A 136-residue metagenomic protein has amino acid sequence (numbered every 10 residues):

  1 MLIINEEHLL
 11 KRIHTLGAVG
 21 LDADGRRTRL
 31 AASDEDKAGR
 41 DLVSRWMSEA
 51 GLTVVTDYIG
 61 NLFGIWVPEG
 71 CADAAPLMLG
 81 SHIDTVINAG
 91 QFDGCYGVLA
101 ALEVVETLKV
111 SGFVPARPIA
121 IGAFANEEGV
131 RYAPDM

Functional and structural regions predicted by a protein language model:
L2-S33: N-terminal capping segment at the start of a domain
N5-R12, E35, G39-V43, A75 (+3 more regions): General structural feature for long, well-ordered alpha-helical segments within catalytic domains of soluble enzymes
L9, P68-E69, I83, A125-E128: Short glycine-enriched loops at secondary-structure junctions
D22-V67: A non-catalytic alpha/beta surface segment that caps or lines the substrate-entry region of metallo-dependent hydrolase
A50, L62-D93, A101: Catalytic-core environment of secreted peptidases
V54-Y58, L79-S81, I121-A123: General beta-strand structural signal in soluble alpha/beta enzymes
T56-D57, G90-Y96: Active-site nucleophile and cofactor-binding loops and adjacent substrate-binding regions of central metabolic enzymes
V86, C95-M136: Acidic/histidine-rich catalytic neighborhood of metal-dependent amide-processing enzymes
